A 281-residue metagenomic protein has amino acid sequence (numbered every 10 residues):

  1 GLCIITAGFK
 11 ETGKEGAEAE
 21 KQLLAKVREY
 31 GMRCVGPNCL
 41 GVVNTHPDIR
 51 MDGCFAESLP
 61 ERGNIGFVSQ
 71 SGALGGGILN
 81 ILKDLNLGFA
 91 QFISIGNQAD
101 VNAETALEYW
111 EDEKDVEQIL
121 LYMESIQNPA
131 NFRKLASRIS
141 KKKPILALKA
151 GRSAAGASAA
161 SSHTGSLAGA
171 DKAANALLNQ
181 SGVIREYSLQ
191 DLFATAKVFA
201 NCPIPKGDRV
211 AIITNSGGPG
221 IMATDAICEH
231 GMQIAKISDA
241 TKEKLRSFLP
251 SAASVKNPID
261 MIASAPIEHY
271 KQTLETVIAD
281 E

Functional and structural regions predicted by a protein language model:
G1-E281: Catalytic-core regions of core metabolic enzymes, especially those transforming organic acids/acyl-group intermediates
